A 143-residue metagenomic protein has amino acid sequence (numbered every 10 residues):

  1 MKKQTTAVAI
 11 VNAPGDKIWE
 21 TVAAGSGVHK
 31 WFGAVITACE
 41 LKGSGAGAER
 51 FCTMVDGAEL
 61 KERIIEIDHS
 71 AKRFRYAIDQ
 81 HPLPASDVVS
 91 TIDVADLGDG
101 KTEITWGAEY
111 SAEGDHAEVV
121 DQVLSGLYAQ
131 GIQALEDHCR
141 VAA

Functional and structural regions predicted by a protein language model:
M1-K42: Hydrophobic ligand-binding cavity/cleft-lining segments
K2-V8, G47-E49, E59, R73 (+2 more regions): Intrinsic-disorder/low-complexity, polar/charged segments enriched in Ser/Thr/Lys/Arg/Asp/Glu/Gln
V11-A13, M54, A112: Short beta-strand-to-loop capping motifs
A13, E59, G126-Q130: Generic recognition of short, well-ordered alpha-helical interface segments
I18-V22, V28, R50, I64 (+3 more regions): Hydrophobic pocket/interface hotspot
E20-G33, H69, S125, A129 (+2 more regions): Short, intrinsically disordered, mixed-charge
K30, E40, V55-D99, E109-S111 (+1 more regions): Hydrophobic-ligand binding "helix-grip"
E103, E109-A143: A conserved amphipathic terminal alpha-helix motif
